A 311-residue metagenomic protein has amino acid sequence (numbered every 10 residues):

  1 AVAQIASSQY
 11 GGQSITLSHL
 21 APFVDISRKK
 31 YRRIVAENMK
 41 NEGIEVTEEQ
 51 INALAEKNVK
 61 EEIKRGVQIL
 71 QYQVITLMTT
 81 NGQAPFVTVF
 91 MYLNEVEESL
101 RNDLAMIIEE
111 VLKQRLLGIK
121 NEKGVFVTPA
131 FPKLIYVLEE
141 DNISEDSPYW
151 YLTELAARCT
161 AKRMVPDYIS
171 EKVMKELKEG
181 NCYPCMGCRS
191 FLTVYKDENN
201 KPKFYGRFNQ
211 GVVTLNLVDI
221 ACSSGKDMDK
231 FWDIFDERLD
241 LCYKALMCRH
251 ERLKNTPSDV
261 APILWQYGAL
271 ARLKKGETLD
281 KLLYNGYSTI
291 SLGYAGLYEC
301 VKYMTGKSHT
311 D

Functional and structural regions predicted by a protein language model:
A1-G286, K307, D311: Conserved catalytic cores of very large enzyme subunits
I290-Y303: Contiguous, well-ordered alpha-helical segments that form the cores/surfaces of helical PPI scaffolds
